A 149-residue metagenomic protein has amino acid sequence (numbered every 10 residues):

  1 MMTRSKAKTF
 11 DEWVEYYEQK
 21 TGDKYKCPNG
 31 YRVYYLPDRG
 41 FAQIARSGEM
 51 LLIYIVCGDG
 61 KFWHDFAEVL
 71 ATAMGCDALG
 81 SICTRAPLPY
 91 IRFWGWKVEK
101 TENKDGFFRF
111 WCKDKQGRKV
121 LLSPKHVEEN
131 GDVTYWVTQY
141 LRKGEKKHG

Functional and structural regions predicted by a protein language model:
M1-D23, D132, V137, H148: Short amphipathic alpha-helix that is part of the acyltransferase structural core
M2-R4, G30-Y31, F93-V98, V120-L122: Short glycine-aromatic motifs
E18-E49, P124: A conserved beta-strand-loop-helix scaffold within acyl/acetyltransferase catalytic domains
C27-P28, A45-L52, E102-G106, H126-V133: Short, ordered beta-strand-loop transition motifs
S47-G106: Acyl-donor binding region in acyl/amide transferases
I55-G60, K113-G117, T138-E145: Secondary-structure transition/turn motif
K97-D114, K119-E129: Conserved catalytic-core motifs of GNAT/GCN5-like acyltransferases
L121-G144, H148: A cross-taxonomic marker for long C-terminal extensions/tails that follow the last structured domain
